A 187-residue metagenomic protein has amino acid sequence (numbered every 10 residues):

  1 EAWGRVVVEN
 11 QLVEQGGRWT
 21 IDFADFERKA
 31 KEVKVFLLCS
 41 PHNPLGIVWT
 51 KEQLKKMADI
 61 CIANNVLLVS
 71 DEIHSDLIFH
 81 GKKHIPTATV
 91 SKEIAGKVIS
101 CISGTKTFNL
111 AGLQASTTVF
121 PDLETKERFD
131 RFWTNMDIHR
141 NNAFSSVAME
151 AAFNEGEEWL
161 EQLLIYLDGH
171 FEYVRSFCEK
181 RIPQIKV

Functional and structural regions predicted by a protein language model:
E1-V7: Substrate-binding/gating loop at the entrance of the active-site cleft, primarily in PLP-dependent aminotransferase-like
R5, A63-L67, A95-G96: A short helix->loop->beta-strand "cap" motif at the edges of active sites that frequently abuts
V8, V69, I99-C101: Structural detector of well-ordered beta-strand residues that form the stable sheet scaffold of enzyme domains
L12-K82: Active-site phosphate-binding strand-loop segment of PLP-dependent enzymes
G81-I85, A95: Substrate-gripping "pore-loop 1 plus following alpha2 helix"
K97-K180, Q184-V187: PLP-dependent aminotransferase class I/II
